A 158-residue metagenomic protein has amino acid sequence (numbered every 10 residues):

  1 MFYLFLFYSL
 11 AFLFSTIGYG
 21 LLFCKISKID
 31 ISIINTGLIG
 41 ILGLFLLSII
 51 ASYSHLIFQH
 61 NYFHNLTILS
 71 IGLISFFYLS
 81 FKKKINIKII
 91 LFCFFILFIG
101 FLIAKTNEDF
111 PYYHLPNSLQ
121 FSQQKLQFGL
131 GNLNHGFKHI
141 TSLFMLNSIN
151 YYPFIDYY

Functional and structural regions predicted by a protein language model:
M1-F2, S32, I90, I96-L97 (+1 more regions): Generic signal for short, ordered secondary-structure residues within or immediately flanking folded domains
M1-K83: Membrane-embedded, hydrophobic transmembrane alpha-helices
Y8, N86-D109: Transmembrane signal-anchor helices characteristic of membrane glycosylation enzymes that use polyprenol
G18, S27-I33, K88, K105 (+2 more regions): Functionally constrained cores in energy, signaling, and assembly domains
L22-C24, N86-I90, P116-Q120: Short hydrophobic/aromatic-rich motifs at helix boundaries and adjacent loops
F98-Y158: Active-site lumenal/periplasmic loops and adjacent helix-entry segments of GT-C-fold, multi-pass membrane
